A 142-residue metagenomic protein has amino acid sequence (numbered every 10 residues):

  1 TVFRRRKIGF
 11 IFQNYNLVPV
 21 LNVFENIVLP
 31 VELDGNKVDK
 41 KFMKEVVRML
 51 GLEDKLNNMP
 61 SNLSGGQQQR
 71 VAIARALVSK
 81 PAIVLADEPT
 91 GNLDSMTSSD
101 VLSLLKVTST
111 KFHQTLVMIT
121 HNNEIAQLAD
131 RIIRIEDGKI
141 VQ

Functional and structural regions predicted by a protein language model:
T1-L128, I132-R134: ABC family nucleotide-binding domain
I132-Q142: H-loop (His-switch) and adjacent beta-strand-loop-beta switch element of ABC-type ATPase nucleotide-binding domains
